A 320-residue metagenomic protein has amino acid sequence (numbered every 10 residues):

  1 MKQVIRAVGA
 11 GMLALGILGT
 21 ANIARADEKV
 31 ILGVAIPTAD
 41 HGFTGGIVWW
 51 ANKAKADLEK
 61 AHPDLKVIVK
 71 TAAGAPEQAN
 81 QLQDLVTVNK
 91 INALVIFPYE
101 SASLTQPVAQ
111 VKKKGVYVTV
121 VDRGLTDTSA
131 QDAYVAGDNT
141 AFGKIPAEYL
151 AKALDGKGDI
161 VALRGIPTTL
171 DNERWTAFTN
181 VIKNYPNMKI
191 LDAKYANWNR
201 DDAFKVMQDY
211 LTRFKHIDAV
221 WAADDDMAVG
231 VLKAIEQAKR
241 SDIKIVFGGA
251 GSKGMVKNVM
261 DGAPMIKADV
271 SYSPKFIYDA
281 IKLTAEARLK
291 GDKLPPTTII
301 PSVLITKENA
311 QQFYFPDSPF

Functional and structural regions predicted by a protein language model:
M1-A10: Bacterial N-terminal signal peptides that target proteins for export
Q3-V4, A24-F320: A residue-level marker of the well-folded mature domains of exported/periplasmic proteins
G9-G19: Bacterial N-terminal signal peptides
